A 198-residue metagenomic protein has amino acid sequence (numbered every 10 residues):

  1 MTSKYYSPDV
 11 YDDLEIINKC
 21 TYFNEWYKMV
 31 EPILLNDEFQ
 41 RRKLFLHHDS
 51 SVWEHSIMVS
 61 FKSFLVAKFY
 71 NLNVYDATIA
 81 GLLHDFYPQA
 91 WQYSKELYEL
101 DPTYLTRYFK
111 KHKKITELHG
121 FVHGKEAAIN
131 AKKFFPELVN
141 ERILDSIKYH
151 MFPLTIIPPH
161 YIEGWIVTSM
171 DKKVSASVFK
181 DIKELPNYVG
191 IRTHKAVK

Functional and structural regions predicted by a protein language model:
M1-K198: Metal-dependent phosphohydrolase cores
